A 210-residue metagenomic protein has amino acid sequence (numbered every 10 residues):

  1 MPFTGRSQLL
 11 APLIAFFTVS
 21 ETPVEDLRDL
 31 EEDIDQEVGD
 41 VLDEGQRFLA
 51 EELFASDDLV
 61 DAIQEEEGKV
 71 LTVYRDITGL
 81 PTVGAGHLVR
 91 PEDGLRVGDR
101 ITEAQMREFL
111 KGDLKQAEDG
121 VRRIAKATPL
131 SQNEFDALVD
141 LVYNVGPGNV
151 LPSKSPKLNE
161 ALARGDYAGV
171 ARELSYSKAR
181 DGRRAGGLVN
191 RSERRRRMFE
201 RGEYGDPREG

Functional and structural regions predicted by a protein language model:
P2-E51, D57-R75, H87, A104 (+3 more regions): Long, amphipathic alpha-helical surface segments
L59, I77-G79, E134: Residues that flank catalytic or metal-binding motifs in active/ligand-binding sites
T72, P81, G86, T128 (+4 more regions): Flexible, active-site-adjacent loop/turn segments at secondary-structure boundaries
R75-G98: Substrate-binding/active-site groove segments that recognize and process beta-1,4-linked N-acetyl-hexosamine
P91, R96-A125: Aromatic-anchored, charged helix-turn/loop surface patch used as a conserved interaction hotspot
Q116-S153: Active-site nucleophile-His-acid catalytic modules used for acyl/amide transfer and hydrolysis across diverse enzymes
